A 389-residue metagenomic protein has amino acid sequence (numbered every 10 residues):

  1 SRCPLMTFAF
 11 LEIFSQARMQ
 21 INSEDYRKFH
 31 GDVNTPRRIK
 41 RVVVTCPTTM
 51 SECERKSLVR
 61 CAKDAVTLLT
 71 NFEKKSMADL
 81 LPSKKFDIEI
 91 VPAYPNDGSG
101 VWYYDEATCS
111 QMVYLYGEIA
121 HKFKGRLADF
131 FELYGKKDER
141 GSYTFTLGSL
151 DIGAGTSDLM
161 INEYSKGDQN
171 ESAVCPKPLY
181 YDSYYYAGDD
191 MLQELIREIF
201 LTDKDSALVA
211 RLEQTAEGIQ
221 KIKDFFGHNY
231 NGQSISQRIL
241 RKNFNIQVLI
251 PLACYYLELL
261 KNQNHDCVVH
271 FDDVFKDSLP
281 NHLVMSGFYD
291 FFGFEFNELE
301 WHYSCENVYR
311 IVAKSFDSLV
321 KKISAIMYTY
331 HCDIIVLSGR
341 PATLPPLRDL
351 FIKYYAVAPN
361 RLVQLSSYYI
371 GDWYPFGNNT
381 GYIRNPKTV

Functional and structural regions predicted by a protein language model:
S1-F145, C175-S183, W301-L365: N-terminal phosphate-binding loop and flanking beta/alpha elements of the actin-like ATPase fold
G125, D129, E139-G141, S206-N231 (+1 more regions): Acidic, glycine/GT-rich loop-and beta-edge segments that sit at the periphery of enzyme/chaperone cores
F131, D168-R197, V357-K387: Catalytic or ion-translocation cores adjacent to nucleophile or general acid/base/metal-coordination motifs in diverse
L147-D151: Short glycine-aspartate micro-motif
G155-S157: Conserved Rossmann-like nucleotide-cofactor binding loop
M160-F291: Phosphate-binding glycine-rich/basic clefts of nucleotide- and phosphate-handling proteins, predominantly
P280-E295, V312-V320, A325: Active-site-proximal cap/loop segments of hydrolase catalytic domains
